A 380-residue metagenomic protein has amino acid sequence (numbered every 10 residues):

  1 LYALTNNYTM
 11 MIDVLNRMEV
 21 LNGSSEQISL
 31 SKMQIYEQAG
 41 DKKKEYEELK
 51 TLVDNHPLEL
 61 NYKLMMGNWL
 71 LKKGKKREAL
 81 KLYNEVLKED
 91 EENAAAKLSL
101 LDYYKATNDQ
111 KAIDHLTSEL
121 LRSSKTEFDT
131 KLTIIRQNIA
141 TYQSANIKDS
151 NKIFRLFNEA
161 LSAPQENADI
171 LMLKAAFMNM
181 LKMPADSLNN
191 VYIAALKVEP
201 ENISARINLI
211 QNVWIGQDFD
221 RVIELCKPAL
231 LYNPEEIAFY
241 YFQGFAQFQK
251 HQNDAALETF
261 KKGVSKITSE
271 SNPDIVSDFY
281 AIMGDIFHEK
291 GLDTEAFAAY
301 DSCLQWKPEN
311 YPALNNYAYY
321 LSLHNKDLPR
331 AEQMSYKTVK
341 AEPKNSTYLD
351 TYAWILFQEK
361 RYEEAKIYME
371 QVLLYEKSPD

Functional and structural regions predicted by a protein language model:
L1-D380: Alpha-solenoid helical repeat scaffolds
